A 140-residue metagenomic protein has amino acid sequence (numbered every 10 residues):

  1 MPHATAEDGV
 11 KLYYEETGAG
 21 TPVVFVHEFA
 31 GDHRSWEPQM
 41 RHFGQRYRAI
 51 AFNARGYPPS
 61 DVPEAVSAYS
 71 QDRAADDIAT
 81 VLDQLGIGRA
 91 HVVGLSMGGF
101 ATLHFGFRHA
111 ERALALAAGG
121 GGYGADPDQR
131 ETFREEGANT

Functional and structural regions predicted by a protein language model:
M1-V24, Q45-R48: Alpha/beta-hydrolase fold catalytic core
E7, M40-G44, I50-V93: Active-site loop/oxyanion-hole signature of alpha/beta-hydrolase fold enzymes
A19-G20, E28-G31, S96: Active-site glycine-rich loops that stabilize anionic/oxyanionic intermediates across multiple enzyme folds
E28-P38, A49: Serine-hydrolase catalytic-loop signature spanning alpha/beta hydrolases and amidase-signature enzymes
A30, A54-P58, Y123: Alpha/beta-hydrolase active-site loop signature
G94, G98, T102: Gly/Ala-rich beta-loop-alpha elbow adjacent to hydrolase catalytic centers
L103-R108, R112-T140: Flexible "cap/lid" loop of the alpha/beta hydrolase fold
